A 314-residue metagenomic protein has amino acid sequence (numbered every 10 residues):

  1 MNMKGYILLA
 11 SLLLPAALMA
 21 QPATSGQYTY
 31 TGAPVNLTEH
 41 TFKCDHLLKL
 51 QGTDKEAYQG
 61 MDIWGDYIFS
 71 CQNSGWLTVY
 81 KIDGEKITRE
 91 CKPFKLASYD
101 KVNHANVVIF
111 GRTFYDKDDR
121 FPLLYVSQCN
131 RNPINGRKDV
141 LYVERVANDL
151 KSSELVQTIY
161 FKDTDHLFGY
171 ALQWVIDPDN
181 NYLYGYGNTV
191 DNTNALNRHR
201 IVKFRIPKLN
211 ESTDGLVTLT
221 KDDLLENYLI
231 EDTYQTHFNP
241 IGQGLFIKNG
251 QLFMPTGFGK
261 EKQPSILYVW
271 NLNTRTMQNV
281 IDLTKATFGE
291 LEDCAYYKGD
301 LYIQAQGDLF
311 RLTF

Functional and structural regions predicted by a protein language model:
Y28-D54, L225-E231: A short helix->beta-strand "capping" segment at the edge of beta-propeller domains
H46-G75: Beta-strand-rich domains and repeat architectures in extracellular enzymes and scaffolds, especially beta-propellers
L48-D54, K95-K101, Y160-L167, T233-F238 (+1 more regions): Surface loop/turn motifs at the tips and blade-to-blade linkers of beta-strand repeat domains
D54-W64, V102-P122, F168-L183, F238-K248 (+1 more regions): Structural signature of eukaryotic scaffold interfaces centered on beta-propeller domains
G75-K81, N132-R145, D191-I206, E261-V269 (+1 more regions): Structural motif
Y80-I87, V143-E154, I201-T220, W270-T274 (+1 more regions): Short loop/turn segments immediately following beta-strands, especially the blade-tip and inter-blade linker loops
N227-L272: Loop/turn-rich, solvent-exposed surfaces of beta-rich toroidal or solenoidal domains
T276-Y297: Conserved blade-ending motifs and adjacent loop-strand segments that build the rim/top face of beta-propeller domains
